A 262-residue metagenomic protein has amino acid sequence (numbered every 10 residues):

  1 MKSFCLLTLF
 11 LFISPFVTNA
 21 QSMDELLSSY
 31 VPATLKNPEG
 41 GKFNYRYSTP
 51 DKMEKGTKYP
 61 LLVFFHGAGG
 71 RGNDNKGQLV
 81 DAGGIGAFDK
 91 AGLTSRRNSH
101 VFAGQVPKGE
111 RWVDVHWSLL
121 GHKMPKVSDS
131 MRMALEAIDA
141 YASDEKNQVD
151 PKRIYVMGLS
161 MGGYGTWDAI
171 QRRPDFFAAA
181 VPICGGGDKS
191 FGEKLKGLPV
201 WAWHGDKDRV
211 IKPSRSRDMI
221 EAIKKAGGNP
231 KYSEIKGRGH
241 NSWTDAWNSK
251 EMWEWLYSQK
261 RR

Functional and structural regions predicted by a protein language model:
M1-S22: Bacterial Sec-dependent N-terminal signal peptides
T18-L61, S99, S130-M133, A137 (+6 more regions): A domain-start/cap signature at the N-terminus of enzymes
L35, I183, P199-R262: C-terminal catalytic histidine-bearing segment of alpha/beta-hydrolase fold enzymes
K52-T57, W112-L159: Gly/Ser-rich "nucleophile elbow"/oxyanion-hole loop immediately N-terminal to the catalytic nucleophile in hydrolases
F65-G67, H204: The conserved beta1-alpha1 loop
A68-R132: Active-site machinery of serine-nucleophile hydrolases
D81-G92, C184-E193, G197, S214 (+1 more regions): Alpha-helical scaffolding within the catalytic cores of extracellular/periplasmic polymer-degrading hydrolases
S143-K196: Primarily recognizes the serine-hydrolase "nucleophile elbow" in alpha/beta-hydrolase and SGNH/GDSL folds
